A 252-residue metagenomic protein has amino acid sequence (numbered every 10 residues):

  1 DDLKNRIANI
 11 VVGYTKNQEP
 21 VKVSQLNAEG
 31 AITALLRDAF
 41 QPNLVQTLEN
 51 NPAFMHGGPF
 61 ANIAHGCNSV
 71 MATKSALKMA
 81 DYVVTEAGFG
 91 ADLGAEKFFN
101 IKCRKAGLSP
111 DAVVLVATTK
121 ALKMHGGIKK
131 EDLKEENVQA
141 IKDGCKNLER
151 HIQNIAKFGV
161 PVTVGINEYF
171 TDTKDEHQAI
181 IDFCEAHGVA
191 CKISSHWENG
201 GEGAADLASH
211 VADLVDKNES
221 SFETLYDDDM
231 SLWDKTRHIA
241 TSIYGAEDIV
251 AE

Functional and structural regions predicted by a protein language model:
D1-E252: Flexible phosphate-sensing "switch/lid" loops adjacent to ATP/NTP-binding sites across phosphate-transfer
